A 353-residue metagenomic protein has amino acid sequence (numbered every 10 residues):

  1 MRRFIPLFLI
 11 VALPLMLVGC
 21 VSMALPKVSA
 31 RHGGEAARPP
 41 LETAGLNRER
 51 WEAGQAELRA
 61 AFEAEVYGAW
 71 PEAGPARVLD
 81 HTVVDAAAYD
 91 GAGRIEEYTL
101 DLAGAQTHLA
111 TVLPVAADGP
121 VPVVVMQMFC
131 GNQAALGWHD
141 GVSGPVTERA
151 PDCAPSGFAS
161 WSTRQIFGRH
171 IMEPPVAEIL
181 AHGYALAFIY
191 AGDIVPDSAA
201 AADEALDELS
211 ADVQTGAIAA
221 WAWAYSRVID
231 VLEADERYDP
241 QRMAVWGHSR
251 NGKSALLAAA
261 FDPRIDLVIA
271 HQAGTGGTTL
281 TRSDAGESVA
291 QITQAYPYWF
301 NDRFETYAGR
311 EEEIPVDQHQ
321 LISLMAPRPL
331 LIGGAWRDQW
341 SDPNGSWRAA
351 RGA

Functional and structural regions predicted by a protein language model:
V18-G19: C-terminal motif of bacterial Sec signal peptides marking the signal peptidase cleavage site
R38-L113: Non-catalytic accessory segments flanking enzyme active sites
A110, P120-F129: Short beta-strand element of the alpha/beta-hydrolase
G119-V124, H182-A185, D239-R242, P263-L267 (+1 more regions): Loop/turn elements at helix/coil->beta-strand transitions in domains of secreted/extracellular proteins
Q127-A234, T281-R282: Cap/lid segment of the alpha/beta-hydrolase catalytic domain
A205, A270-L321, D342-R351: Mobile cap/lid helix-loop segments that gate and shape the active-site cleft of serine hydrolases
R227-E287: Primarily recognizes the serine-hydrolase "nucleophile elbow" in alpha/beta-hydrolase and SGNH/GDSL folds
A326-D342: Conserved strand-to-loop "acid loop" that flanks and positions the catalytic carboxylate
